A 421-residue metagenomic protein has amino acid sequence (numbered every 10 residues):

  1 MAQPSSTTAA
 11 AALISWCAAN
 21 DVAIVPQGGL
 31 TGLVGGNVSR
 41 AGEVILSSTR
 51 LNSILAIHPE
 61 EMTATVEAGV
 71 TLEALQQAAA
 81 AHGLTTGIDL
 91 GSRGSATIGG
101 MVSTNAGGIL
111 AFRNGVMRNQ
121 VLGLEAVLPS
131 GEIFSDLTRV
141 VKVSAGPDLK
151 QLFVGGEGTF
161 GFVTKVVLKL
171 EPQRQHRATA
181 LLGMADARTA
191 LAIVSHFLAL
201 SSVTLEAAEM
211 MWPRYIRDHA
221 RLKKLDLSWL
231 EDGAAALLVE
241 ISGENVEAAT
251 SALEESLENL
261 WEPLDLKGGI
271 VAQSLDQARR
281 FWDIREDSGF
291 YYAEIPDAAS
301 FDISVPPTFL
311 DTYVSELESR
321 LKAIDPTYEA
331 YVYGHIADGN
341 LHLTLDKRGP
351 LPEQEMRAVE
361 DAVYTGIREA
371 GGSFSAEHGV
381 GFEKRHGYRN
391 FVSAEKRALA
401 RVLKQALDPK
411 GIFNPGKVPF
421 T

Functional and structural regions predicted by a protein language model:
M1-L51, V66, T86-I88, I336 (+2 more regions): Glycine-rich N-terminal segment of FAD-binding domains in flavoprotein oxidoreductases, spanning the beta-loop-helix
C17, G158, L343, D408: Conserved, mostly hydrophobic/aromatic
A23, T85, T204, L266 (+1 more regions): Residue-level detector of anion-binding/catalytic polar loops
L33-G36, M210-H219, I270-D283, S375-N390 (+1 more regions): Short proline/glycine- and acidic-rich turn/helix-capping motifs at secondary-structure junctions
S53-E209, F413: FAD-binding subdomain of flavoenzyme oxidoreductases
E132, R385-T421: Activity-critical C-terminal alpha-helical subdomain
L168, G183, L191-A362, G366 (+1 more regions): C-terminal substrate-recognition/cap domain of FAD-linked oxidoreductases
R368-V380, P409-F413: Alpha-helix capping/hinge segments and adjacent helical runs
